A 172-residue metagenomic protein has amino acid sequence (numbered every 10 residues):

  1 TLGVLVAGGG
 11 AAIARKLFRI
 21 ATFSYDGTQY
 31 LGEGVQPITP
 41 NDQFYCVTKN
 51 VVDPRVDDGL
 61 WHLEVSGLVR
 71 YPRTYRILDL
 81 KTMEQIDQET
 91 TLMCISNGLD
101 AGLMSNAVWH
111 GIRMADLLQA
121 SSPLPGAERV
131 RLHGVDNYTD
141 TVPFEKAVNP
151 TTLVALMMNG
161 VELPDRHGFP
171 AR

Functional and structural regions predicted by a protein language model:
T1-F18: N-terminal export signals
K16-R172: Structured, non-membrane catalytic/scaffold regions adjacent to prosthetic-group chemistry
